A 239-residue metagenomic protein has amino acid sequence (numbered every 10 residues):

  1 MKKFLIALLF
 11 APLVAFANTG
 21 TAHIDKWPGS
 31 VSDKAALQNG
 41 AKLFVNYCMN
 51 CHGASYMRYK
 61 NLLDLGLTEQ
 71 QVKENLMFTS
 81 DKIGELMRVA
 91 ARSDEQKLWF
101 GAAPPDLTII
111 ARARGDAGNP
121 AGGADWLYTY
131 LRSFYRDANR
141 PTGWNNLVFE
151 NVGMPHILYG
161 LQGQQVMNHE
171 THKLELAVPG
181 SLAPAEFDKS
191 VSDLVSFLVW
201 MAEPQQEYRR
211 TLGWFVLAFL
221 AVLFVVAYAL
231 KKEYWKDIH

Functional and structural regions predicted by a protein language model:
F4-L13: Sec-dependent N-terminal signal peptides
N18-K42, G53-D64, V72, A202 (+1 more regions): Electrostatic cytochrome c docking/interface patches
V31-Q38, K42, A117-D125, S181-D188: Soluble non-cytosolic domains of exported or imported proteins
F44-S55, L194: The canonical Cys-X-X-Cys-His
Y56-G123, P141-E170: Gly/Gly-Pro-rich "capping" loops immediately C-terminal to redox-active cysteine motifs in periplasmic/lumenal
N139-W144, Q206-T211: Surface-exposed patches in mature extracellular/periplasmic domains of secreted proteins
Y159, G163-E203: Extended, hydrophilic extramembrane loops/domains of integral membrane proteins
R209-H239: Juxtamembrane interface at the cytosolic side of transmembrane helices
